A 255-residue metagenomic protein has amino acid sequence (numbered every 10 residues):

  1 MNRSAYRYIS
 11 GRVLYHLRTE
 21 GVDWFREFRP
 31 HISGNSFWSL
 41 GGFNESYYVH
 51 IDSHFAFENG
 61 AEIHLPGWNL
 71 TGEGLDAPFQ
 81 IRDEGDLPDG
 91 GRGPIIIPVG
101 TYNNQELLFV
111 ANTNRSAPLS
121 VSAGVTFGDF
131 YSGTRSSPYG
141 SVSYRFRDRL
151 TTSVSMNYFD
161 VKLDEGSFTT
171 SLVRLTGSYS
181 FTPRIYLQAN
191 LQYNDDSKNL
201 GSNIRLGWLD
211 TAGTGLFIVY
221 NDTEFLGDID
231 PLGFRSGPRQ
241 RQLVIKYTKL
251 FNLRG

Functional and structural regions predicted by a protein language model:
M1-G255: Exposed, low-structure sequence patches enriched in small/polar residues
